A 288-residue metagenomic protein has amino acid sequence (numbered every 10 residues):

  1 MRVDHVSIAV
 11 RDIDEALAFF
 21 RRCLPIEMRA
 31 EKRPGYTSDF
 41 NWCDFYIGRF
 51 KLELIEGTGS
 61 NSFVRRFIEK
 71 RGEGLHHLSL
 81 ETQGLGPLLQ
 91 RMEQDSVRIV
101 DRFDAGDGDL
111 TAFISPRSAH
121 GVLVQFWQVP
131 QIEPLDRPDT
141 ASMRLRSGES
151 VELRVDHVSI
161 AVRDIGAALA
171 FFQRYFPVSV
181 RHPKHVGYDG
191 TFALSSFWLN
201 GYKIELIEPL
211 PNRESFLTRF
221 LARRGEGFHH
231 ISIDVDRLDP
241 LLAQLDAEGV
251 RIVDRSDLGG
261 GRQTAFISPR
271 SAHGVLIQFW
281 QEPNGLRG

Functional and structural regions predicted by a protein language model:
M1-L17, L75-L80, P130-L169, F228-I231 (+1 more regions): N-terminal beta-strand motif that seeds the catalytic metal site of vicinal oxygen chelate
R2-R11, C43-Y46, V64-R91, A112 (+4 more regions): Vicinal oxygen chelate
V3-S7, D14, A18-C43, E53-G59: An N-terminus-focused feature that recognizes amino-terminal "leader" regions
E15, R33-S38, A167, K184-G190: Short glycine/proline-centered loop/turn elements that form peptide/ligand docking sites
A16-R21, M92, A168-Q173, L245: Conserved active-site tyrosine of GNAT-family acetyltransferases
L24-P34, D95-F103, P177-V186, A247-S256: Short secondary-structure junctions
G35-F50, Y188-Y202: C-terminal "cap" of GNAT-fold acetyltransferases
D44, G86-V151, A193-W198, K203-E205 (+1 more regions): Vicinal oxygen chelate
